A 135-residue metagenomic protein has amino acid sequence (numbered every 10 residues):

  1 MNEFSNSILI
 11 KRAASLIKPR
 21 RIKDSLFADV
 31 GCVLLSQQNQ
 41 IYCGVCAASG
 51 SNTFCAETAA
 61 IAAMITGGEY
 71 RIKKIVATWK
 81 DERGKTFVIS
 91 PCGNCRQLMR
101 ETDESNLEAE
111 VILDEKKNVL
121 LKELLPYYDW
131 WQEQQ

Functional and structural regions predicted by a protein language model:
M1-K23, E69-Q135: C-terminal binding/interaction regions
L26: Phosphate/pyrophosphate- and phosphate-bearing ligand-binding catalytic cores of soluble enzymes
D29-Q37: Short beta-strand scaffold segments in enzyme catalytic cores
Q40-I41: Hydrophobic "anchor" residues
G44-S51, E82-T86: A short glycine/serine-rich beta->alpha loop
G50-A59: A short, polar/charged loop-to-alpha-helix boundary motif
A62-E69: Alpha-helix C-terminal capping segments
